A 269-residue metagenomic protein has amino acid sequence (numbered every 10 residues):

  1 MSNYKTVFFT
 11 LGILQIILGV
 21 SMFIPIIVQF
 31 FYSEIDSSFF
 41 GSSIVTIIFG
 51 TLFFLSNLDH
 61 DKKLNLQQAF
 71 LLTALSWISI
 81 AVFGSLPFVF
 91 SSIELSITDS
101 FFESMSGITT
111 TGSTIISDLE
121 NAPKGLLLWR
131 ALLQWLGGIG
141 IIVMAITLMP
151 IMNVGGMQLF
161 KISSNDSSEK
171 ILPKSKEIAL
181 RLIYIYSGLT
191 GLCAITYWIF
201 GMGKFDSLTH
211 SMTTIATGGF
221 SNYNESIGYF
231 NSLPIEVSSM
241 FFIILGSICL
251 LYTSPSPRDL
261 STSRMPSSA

Functional and structural regions predicted by a protein language model:
M1-D99: N-terminal alpha-helical transmembrane segments of multi-pass membrane transport and channel/translocase proteins
G12, S21, F83-G137, I199-C249: P-loop potassium selectivity filter motif centered on the GYG triad
I16, L75, S79-F83, I141 (+1 more regions): Hydrophobic alpha-helical transmembrane segments of multipass membrane transporters and ion channels, focusing on
S21-P25, T46-F53, A81-L86, A145-T147 (+2 more regions): Hydrophobic core segments of alpha-helical transmembrane domains in multi-pass membrane transport and ion-translocation
V154-K176, S211-S221: Juxtamembrane inter-helical linkers in multi-pass membrane proteins
N165, K174-D206, M212, F242-L245: Long, contiguous internal "core" modules enriched in hydrophobic/ aromatic residues
Y252-D259: Conserved small/polar residues in nucleotide/adenosyl-binding loops
R264-A269: Hydrophobic alpha-helical segments, chiefly the membrane-spanning helices and signal/signal-anchor peptides
